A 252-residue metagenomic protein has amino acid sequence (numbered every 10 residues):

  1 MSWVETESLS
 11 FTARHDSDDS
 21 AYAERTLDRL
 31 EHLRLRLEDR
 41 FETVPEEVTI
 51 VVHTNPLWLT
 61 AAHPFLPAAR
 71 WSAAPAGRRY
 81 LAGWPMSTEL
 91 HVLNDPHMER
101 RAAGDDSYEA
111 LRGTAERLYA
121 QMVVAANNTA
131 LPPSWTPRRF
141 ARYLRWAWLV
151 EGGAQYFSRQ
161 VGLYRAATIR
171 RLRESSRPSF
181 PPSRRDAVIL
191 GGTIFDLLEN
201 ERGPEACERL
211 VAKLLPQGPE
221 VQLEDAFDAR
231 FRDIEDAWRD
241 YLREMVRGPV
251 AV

Functional and structural regions predicted by a protein language model:
V4-Y22, D95-P96, R100: Acidic/histidine-rich, surface-exposed loop or edge segments in extracytoplasmic proteins
S17-E31, D105-T114, L144, W148 (+4 more regions): Soluble non-cytosolic domains of exported or imported proteins
D18-S72, D105, R112, E116 (+1 more regions): Zn2+-dependent metallopeptidase catalytic core
L27-R34, A120, E151, Q155 (+4 more regions): Extracytoplasmic/secreted envelope proteins and their assembly/folding machinery, especially bacterial periplasmic
R34-F41, L118-Y119, V123-L131, F157-V161 (+5 more regions): Sec/Tat-exported extracytoplasmic proteins
E38-H53, A130-P137, T168-R170, A206-K213: Surface-exposed patches in mature extracellular/periplasmic domains of secreted proteins
P75-Y164: Zinc-dependent metallopeptidase catalytic helix centered on the HExxH motif and its immediate flanking segment
P178-V252: Pan-zinc metallopeptidase signature
